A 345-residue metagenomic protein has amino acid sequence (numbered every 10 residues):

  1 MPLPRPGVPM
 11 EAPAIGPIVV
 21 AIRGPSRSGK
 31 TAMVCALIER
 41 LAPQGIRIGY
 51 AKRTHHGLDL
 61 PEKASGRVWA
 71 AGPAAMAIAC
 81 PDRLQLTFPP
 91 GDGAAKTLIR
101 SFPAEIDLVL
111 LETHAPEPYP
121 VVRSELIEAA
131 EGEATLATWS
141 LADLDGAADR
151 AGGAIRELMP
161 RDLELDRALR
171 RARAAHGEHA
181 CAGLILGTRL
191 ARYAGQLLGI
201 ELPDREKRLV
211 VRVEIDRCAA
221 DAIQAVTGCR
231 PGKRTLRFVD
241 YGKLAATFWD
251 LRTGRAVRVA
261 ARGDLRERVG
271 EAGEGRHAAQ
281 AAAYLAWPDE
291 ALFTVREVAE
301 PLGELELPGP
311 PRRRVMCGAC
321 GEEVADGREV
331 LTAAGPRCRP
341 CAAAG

Functional and structural regions predicted by a protein language model:
M1-G16, D149-M159: Short, low-complexity, intrinsically disordered N-terminal peptides in bacterial proteins
G7-G57: Walker A (P-loop) phosphate-binding motif
G24-P25, R53-T54, C80-P81, L111-H114 (+5 more regions): Fold-independent oxyanion-binding glycine-rich loops and adjacent beta-strand/coil segments at enzyme active sites
I38-P90: N-terminal phosphate/diphosphate-binding loop that engages ATP/GTP or pyrophosphate donors across diverse enzyme folds
T87-P89, V122-S124, A256-G263: Short amphipathic beta-strand/extended segments with alternating polar/hydrophobic composition
F88-E117: Phosphate-binding/switch loop-helix module in NTP-utilizing enzymes
D107-E157: Phosphate/Mg2+-binding loops and adjacent switch elements in nucleotide/diphosphate-handling enzyme cores
I155-A180, L184-G345: Non-transmembrane, aqueous-exposed alpha-helical and coiled segments at domain scale
